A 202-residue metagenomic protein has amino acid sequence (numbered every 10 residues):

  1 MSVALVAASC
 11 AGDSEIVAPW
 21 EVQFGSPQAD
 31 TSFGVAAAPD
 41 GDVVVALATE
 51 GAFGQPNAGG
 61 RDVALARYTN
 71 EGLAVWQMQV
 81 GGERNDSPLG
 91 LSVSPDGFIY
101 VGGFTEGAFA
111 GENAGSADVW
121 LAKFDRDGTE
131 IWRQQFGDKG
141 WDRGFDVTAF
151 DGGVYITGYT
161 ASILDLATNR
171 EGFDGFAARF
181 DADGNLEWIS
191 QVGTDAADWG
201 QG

Functional and structural regions predicted by a protein language model:
M1-A7: Bacterial N-terminal signal peptides
C10-G202: A sequence-level/structural motif corresponding to short, flexible coil/turn segments enriched in small polar residues
